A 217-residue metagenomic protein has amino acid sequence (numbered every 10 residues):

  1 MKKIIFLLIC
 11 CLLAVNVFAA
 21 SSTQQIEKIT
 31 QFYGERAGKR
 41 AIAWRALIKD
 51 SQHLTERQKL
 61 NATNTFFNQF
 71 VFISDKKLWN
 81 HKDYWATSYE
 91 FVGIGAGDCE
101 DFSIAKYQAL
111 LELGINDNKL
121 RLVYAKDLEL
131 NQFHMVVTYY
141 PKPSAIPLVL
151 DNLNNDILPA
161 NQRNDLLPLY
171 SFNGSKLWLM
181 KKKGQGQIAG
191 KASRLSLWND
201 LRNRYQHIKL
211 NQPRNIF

Functional and structural regions predicted by a protein language model:
K2-C10: Sec-dependent signal peptide recognition, specifically the positively charged N-region followed immediately by
C11-L12, E100: Secreted/luminal cysteine- and crosslink-motif detector
A14-N16: N-terminal signal peptide c-region/cleavage motif recognized by signal peptidases
F18-F217: A structural boundary/capping signal
